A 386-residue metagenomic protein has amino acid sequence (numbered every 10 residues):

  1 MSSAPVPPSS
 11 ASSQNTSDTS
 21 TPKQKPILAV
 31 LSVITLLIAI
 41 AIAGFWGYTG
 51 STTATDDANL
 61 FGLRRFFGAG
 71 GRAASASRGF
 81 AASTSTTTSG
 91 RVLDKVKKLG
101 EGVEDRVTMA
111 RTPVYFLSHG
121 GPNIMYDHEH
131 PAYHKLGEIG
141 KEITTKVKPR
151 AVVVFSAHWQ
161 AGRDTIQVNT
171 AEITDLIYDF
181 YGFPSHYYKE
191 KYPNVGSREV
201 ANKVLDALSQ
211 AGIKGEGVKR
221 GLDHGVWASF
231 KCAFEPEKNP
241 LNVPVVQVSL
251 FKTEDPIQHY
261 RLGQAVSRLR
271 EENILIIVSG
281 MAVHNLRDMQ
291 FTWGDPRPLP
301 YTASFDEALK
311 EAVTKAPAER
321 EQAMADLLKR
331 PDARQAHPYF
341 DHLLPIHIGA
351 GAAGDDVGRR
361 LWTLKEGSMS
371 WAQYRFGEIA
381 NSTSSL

Functional and structural regions predicted by a protein language model:
M1-K23, A58, A69-A76, F80 (+1 more regions): Short, low-complexity, Lys/Arg-enriched N-terminal segments of secretory-pathway carbohydrate enzymes
Q24-R78: Terminal signal-anchor or tail-anchor transmembrane helices that tether membrane-associated enzymes to cellular
A43-S51, R64-G71, G79, T88-G215: A short aromatic-anchored loop/beta-hairpin motif
P113-L117, A151-S156, V248, L269-A282 (+1 more regions): Beta-strand elements within well-structured catalytic alpha/beta cores of enzymes that handle phosphate/sulfate esters
Y115-F116, D179-P184, K238-Q247, A325: Short, basic/glycine-rich phosphate-binding loops at helix/coil junctions that contact nucleotide phosphates
N123-M125, Q160-T165, V226-W227, H284-W293 (+1 more regions): Short catalytic/ligand-binding loop motif for oxyanion handling, primarily in non-cytosolic enzymes, centered on
A201-Y260, A265: Internal, conserved structured core segments that host functional sites
D206, Q210, V243-V245, K252-E254 (+3 more regions): Surface-exposed, charge/polar-rich loops and edge strands
